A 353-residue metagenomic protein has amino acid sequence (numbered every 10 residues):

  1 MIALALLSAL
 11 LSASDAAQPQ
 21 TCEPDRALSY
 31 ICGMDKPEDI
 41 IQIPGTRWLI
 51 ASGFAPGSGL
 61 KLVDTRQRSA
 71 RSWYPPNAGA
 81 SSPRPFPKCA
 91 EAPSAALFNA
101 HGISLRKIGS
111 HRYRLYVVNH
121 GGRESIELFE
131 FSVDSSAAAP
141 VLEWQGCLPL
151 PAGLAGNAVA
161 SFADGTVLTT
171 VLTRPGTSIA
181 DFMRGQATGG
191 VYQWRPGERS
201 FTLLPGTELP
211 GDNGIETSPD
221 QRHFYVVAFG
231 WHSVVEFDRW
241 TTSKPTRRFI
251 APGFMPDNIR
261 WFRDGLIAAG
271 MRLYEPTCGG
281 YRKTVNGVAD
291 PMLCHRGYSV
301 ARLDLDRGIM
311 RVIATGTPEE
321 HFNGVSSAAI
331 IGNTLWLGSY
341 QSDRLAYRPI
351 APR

Functional and structural regions predicted by a protein language model:
P19-Q20, L49-S81, D134-A137: Beta-propeller domains
G33-G45, G79-K107, V141-W144, P149-V167 (+5 more regions): Beta-rich, blade/repeat-based domains predominating in secreted/periplasmic proteins but also intracellular
W48-I50, R114-Y116, T166-L168, H223-V226 (+2 more regions): Conserved beta-propeller blade signature
A51-G57, V117-V118, T169-T188, A269-H295 (+1 more regions): Short, conserved, GDST-rich strand-edge loop motifs in beta-rich repeat architectures
L60-R66, R123-S135, R184-P196, D290-D306: Beta-propeller blade signature
V63-A70, F129-P140, F237-T242, L305-R307 (+1 more regions): Short loop/turn segments immediately following beta-strands, especially the blade-tip and inter-blade linker loops
G253-P318: Loop/turn-rich, solvent-exposed surfaces of beta-rich toroidal or solenoidal domains
G324-R353: Blade-level signature of beta-propeller repeat domains, shared across WD40, Kelch, NHL, RCC1 and BNR/Asp-box propellers
